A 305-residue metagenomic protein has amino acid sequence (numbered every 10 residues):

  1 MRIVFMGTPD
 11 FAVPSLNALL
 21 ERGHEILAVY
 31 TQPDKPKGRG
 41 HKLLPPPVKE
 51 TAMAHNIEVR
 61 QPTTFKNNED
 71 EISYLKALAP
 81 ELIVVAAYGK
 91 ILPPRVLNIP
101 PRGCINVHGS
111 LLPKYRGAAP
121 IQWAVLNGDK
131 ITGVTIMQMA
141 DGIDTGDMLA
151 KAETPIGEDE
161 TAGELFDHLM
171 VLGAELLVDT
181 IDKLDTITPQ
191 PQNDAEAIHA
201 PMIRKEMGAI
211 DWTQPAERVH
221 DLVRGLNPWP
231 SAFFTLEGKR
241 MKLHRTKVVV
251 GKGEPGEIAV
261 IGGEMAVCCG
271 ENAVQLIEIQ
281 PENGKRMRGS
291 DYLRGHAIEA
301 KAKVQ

Functional and structural regions predicted by a protein language model:
M1-P228, N272, P281, Q305: One-carbon transfer enzymes
T213-Q305: An anion-binding loop in the catalytic cleft
